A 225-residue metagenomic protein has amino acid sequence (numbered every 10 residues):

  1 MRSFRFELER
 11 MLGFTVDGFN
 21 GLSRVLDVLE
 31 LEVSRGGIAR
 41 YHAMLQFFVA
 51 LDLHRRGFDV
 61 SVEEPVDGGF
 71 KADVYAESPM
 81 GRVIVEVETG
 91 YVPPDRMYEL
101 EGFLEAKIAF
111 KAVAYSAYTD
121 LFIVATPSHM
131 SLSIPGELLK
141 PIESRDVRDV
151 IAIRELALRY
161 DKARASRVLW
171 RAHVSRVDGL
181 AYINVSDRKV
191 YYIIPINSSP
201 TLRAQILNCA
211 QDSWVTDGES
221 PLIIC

Functional and structural regions predicted by a protein language model:
M1-V33, H129-C225: Non-catalytic C-terminal interaction segments of nucleic acid-processing enzymes
D27-F47, P65: A short, highly charged nucleic-acid-interacting micro-segment common to nuclease and nuclease-linked defense proteins
Y41, V66-G68, F103-K107: Short, glycine/acidic-rich beta->alpha junctions
V49-H54: Hydrophobic alpha-helical packing residues
S61-V62, I84-E86, I123-T126: A structural signal for short, well-ordered beta-strand segments and their strand-loop junctions that often border
E64-V66, E77, Y182-V185: The conserved beta-strand core of Leucine-Rich Repeat
G68, A72-P93: Active-site beta-strand-loop-beta-strand hairpin of nuclease catalytic cores that positions key catalytic residues
T89-D146: Catalytic cores of nucleic-acid endonucleases
